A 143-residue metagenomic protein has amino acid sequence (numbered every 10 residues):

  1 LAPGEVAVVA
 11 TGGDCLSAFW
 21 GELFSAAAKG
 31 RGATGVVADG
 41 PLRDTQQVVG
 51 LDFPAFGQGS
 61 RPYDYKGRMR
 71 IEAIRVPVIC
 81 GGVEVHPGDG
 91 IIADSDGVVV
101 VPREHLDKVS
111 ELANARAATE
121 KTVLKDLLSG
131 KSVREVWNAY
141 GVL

Functional and structural regions predicted by a protein language model:
L1-P87, V101-L143: Feature captures the catalytic cores and cofactor-binding loops of soluble hydro-lyases/lyases that act on carboxylate
I91: C-terminal binding/interaction regions
G97-V99: Channel- or pocket-lining gating/hinge segments that regulate access to a cavity or pore
